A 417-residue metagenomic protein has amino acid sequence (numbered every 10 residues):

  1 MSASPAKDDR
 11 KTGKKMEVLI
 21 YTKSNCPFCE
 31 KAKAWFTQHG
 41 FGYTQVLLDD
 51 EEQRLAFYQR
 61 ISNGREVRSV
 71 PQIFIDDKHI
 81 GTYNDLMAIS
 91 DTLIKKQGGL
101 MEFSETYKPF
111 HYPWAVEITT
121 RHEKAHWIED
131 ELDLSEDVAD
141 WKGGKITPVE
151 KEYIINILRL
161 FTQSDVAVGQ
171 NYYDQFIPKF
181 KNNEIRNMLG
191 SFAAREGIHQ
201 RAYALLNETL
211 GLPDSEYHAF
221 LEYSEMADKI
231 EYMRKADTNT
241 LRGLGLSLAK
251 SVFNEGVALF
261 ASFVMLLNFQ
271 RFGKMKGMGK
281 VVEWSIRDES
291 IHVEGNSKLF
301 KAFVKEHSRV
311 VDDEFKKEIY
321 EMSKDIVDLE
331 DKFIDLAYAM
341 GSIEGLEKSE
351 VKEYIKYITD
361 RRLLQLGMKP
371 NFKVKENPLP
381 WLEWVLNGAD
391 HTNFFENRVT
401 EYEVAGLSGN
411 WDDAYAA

Functional and structural regions predicted by a protein language model:
S2-L19, K96-G98: N-terminal leader/targeting and pre-domain segments
K11-V46: Local sequence-structure signature of Cys/Sec-based thiol-disulfide redox active-site neighborhoods
P27, E52, I198: Short alpha-helical
L48-V67: Thioredoxin-like thiol-disulfide oxidoreductase module
G64-F74, Y83-N84: Structural micro-motif
I75-K96: Non-catalytic, surface beta->alpha helical segment in thiol-disulfide oxidoreductase systems
K96-A417: Non-heme di-metal
